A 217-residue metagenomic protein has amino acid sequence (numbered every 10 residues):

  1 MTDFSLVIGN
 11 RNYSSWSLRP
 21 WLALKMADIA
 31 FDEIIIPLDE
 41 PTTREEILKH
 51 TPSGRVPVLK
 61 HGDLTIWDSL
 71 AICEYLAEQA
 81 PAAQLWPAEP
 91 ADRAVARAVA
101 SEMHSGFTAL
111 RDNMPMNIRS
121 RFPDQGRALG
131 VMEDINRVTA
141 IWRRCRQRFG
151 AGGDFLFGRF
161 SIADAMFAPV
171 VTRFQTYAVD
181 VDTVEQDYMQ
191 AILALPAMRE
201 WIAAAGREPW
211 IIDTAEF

Functional and structural regions predicted by a protein language model:
M1-A128: GST-like domain detector, emphasizing the conserved glutathione-binding G-site in the N-terminal thioredoxin-like
L6-I8, I34, G158, Q175-T176 (+1 more regions): Short, contiguous strand/loop micro-motifs
A77, V170-V171, I202: Active-site-flanking alpha-helical
P90-A91, P115, F160-S161, A203 (+1 more regions): Short capping/connector residues at structural and topological boundaries
M103, F107-P196: GST-like fold's C-terminal all-alpha helical module
V184-F217: Long hydrophobic alpha-helical segments typical of transmembrane helices together with their membrane-interfacial
